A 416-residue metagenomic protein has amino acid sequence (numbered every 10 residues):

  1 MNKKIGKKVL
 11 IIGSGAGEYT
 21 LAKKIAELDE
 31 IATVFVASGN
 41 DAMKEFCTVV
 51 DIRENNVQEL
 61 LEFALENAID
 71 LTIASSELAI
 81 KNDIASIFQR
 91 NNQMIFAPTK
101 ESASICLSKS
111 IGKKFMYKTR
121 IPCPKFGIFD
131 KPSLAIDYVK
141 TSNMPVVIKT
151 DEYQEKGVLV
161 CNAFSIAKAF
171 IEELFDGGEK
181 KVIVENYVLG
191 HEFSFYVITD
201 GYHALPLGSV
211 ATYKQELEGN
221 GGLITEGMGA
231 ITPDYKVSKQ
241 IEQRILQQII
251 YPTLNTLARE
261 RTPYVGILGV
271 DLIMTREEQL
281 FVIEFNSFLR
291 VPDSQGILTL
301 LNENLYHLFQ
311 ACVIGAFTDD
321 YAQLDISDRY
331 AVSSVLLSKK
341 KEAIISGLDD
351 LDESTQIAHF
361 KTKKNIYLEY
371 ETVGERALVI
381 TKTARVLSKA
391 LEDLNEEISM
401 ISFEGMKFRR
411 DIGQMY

Functional and structural regions predicted by a protein language model:
M1-K100: ATP-binding N-terminal substructure of ATP-dependent carboxylate-amine bond-forming enzymes
E18-Y19, I80-N82, A135, A167 (+1 more regions): Short, well-ordered alpha-helical microsegments
V49-N56, G127-K131, V160-N162: Short acidic-hydrophobic, aromatic-tinged amphipathic segments that line or gate anion-handling sites
P98-V158, L337: A conserved helix-loop-beta module that forms one wall/lid of the active-site cleft in ATP-utilizing catalytic domains
G157-P292: Internal nucleotide-binding/catalytic subdomain
L246-L268, N286-S354, F360-K363: Active-site "cap" helix and flanking loop/linker of ATP-utilizing ligase/carboxylase catalytic domains
E371-Y416: Generic C-terminus detector
